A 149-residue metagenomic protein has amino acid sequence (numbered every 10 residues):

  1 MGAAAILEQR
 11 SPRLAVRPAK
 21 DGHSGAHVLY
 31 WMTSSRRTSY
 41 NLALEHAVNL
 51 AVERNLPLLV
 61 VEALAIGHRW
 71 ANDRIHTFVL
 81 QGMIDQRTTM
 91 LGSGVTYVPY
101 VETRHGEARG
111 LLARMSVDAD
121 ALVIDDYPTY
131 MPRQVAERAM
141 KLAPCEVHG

Functional and structural regions predicted by a protein language model:
M1-G149: Trp/Phe/Arg-rich N-terminal binding region typifying the photolyase-homology
